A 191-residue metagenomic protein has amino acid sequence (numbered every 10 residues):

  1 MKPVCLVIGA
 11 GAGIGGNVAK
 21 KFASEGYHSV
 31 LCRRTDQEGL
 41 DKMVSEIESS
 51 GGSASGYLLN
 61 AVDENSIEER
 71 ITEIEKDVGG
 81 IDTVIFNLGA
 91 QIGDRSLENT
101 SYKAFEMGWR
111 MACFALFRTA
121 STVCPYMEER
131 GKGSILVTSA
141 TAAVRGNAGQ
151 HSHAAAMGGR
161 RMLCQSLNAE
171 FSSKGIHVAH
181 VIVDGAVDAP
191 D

Functional and structural regions predicted by a protein language model:
P3, G52-S53, G80-I81, M127-S139 (+1 more regions): Active-site loop of short-chain dehydrogenase/reductase
G11-G13: Conserved glycine-rich cofactor-binding loop
Y27-L40: Conserved glycine-rich Rossmann-like NAD(P)H-binding loop of the short-chain dehydrogenase/reductase
I47-E64: Rossmann-fold cofactor-recognition segment
R70, I85, A115-V123: Hydrophobic positions on the long internal alpha-helix of Rossmann-like NAD(P)-dependent oxidoreductase domains
G89-E106, G149: Conserved mid-core segment of classical short-chain dehydrogenase/reductases
A90, G108, S134-G159, Q165 (+1 more regions): Catalytic loop of short-chain dehydrogenase/reductase
E98-F117, K132, L136, R160: Catalytic Tyr-X3-Lys loop
